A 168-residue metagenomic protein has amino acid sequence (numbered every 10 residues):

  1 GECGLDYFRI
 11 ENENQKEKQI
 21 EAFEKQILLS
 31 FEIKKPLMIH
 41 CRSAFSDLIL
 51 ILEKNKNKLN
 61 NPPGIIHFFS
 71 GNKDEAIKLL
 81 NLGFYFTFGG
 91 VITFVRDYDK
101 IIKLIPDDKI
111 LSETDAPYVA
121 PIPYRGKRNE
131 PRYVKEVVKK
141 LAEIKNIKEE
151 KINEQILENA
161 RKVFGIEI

Functional and structural regions predicted by a protein language model:
G1-L82, K100, Y124-N129, I147-E149 (+1 more regions): Divalent metal-binding pocket/active-site signature
L29, Y133-I168: Mid-to-C-terminal alpha-helical segments outside catalytic/metal-binding sites
M38, I65, T87, L111-E113: Structural detector of well-ordered beta-strand residues that form the stable sheet scaffold of enzyme domains
S70, G90-F94, A116-Y118: Short, acidic/turn-prone active-site loops that include or flank metal/cofactor- and phosphate-binding residues
Y85-D99: Active-site glycine- and acidic-residue-rich loops that bind and position anionic ligands or nucleotide-like cofactors
D97-D107: Short amphipathic alpha-helices and their capping/turn segments at secondary-structure boundaries
D108-E130: Short acidic/histidine-rich active-site segments
